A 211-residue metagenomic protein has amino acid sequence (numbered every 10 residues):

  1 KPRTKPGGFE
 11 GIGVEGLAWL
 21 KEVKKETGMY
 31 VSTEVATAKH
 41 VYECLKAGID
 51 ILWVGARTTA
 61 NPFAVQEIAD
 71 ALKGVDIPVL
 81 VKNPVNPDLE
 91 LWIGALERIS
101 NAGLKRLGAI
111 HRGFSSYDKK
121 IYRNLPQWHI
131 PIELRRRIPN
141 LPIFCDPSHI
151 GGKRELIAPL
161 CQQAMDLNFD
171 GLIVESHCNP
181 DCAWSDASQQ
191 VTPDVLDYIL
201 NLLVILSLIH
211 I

Functional and structural regions predicted by a protein language model:
K1-E15, C178-A187: Glycine-rich, proline-tolerant flexible connector loops at the mouths of alpha/beta enzymes
P6-E10, Y30-E34, A56, S148-L156: Active-site mouth loops of central-metabolism enzymes
E15, V23-E26: Long, contiguous binding/interaction regions
A36-Y42, L156-C161: Short, acidic/polar
D50-T58, V79, R106: Short hydrophobic/aromatic-enriched beta-strand-loop microsegments
V54-A60, L167-D186: Glycine-rich phosphate-binding active-site loops on the catalytic face of alpha/beta enzymes
V65-N179: Catalytic alpha/beta core domains of metabolic enzymes, predominantly
I209-I211: Conserved small/polar residues in nucleotide/adenosyl-binding loops
